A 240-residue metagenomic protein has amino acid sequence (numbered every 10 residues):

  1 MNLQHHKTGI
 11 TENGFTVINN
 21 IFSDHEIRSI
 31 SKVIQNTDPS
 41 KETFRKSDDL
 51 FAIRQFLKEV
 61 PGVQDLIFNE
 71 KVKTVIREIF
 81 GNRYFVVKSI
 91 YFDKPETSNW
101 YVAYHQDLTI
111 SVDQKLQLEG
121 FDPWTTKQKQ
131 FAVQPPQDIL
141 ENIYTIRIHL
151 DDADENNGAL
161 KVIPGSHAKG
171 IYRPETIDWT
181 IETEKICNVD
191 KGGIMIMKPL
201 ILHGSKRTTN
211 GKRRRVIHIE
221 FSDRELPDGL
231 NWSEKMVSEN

Functional and structural regions predicted by a protein language model:
N2-H5, G9-N13, F22-K191, G204 (+2 more regions): Non-heme Fe(II) oxygenase catalytic core, chiefly the N-lobe of the double-stranded beta-helix
G14, P199: Glycine-centered, phosphate/nucleic-acid-interacting loop/turn motifs that mediate DNA/RNA or nucleotide
V162-P164, L230-N240: Conserved, charge-rich beta-strand/loop surface module that forms ligand/interface-binding patches within domains
